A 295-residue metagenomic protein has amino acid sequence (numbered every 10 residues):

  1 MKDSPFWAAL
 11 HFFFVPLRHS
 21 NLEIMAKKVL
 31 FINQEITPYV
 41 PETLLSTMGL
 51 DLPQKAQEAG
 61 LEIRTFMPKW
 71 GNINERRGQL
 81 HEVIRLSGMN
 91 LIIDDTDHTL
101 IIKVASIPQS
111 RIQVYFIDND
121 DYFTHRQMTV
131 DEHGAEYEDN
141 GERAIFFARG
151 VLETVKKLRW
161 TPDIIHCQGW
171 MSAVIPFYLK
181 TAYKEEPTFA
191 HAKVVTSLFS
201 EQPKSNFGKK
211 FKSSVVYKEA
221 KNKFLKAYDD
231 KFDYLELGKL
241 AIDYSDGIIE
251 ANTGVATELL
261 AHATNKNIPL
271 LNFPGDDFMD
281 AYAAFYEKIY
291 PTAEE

Functional and structural regions predicted by a protein language model:
D3, H11, H19-N21: Intrinsic-disorder-associated, low-complexity terminal segments enriched in Asp/Asn/His/Tyr and depleted of Lys/Arg
P16, M25-E295: Catalytic cores of nucleotide-sugar-dependent glycosyltransferases that transfer UDP/GDP/TDP-activated
